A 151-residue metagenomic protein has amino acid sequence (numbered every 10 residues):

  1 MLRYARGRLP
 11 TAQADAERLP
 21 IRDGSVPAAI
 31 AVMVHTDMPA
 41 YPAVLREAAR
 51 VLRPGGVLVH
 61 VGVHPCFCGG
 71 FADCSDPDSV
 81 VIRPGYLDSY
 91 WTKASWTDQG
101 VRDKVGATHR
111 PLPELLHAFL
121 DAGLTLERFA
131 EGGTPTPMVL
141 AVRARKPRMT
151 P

Functional and structural regions predicted by a protein language model:
M1: Conserved short alpha-helix immediately C-terminal to the canonical SAM/SAH-binding motif I of Rossmann-like
G7-R22: Conserved SAM-binding strand-loop segment of SAM-dependent methyltransferases
P27-P42: A short SAM/SAH-binding and catalytic strip from SAM-dependent methyltransferases
P42-V57: A short glycine-rich, Lys/Arg-flanked "PGG" loop and its adjoining helix->strand segment in the class I
V57-S95: Conserved class I S-adenosyl-L-methionine
P65-D76, Q99-E114: Acceptor-substrate binding/catalytic loop of class I
Y90-S95, V105-F129: Short alpha-helix
A122-T125, T134-P151: Core SAM-dependent methyltransferase catalytic element
